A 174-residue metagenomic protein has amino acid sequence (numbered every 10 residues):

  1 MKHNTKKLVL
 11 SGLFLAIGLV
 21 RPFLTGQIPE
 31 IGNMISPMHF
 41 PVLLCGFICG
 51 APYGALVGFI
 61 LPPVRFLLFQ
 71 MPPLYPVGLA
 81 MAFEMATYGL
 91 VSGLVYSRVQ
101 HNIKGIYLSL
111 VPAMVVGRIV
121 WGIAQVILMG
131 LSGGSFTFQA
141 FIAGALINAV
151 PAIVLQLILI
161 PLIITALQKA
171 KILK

Functional and structural regions predicted by a protein language model:
M1-I48, P52-L56: Hydrophobic transmembrane alpha-helices
L10, F14-G18, V42, G46 (+9 more regions): Alpha-helical transmembrane segments in multi-pass membrane proteins
L19-P37, I60-V95, M129, Q139: Interfacial aromatic-anchored transmembrane helix boundaries in multi-pass membrane proteins
Q27-G32, Q70-L79, V99-K174: Membrane-embedded alpha-helical hairpins and interfacial helices in multi-pass inner-membrane proteins
F40-L43, P62, F66, M85 (+5 more regions): Hydrophobic transmembrane alpha-helices of multi-pass small-molecule transporters
